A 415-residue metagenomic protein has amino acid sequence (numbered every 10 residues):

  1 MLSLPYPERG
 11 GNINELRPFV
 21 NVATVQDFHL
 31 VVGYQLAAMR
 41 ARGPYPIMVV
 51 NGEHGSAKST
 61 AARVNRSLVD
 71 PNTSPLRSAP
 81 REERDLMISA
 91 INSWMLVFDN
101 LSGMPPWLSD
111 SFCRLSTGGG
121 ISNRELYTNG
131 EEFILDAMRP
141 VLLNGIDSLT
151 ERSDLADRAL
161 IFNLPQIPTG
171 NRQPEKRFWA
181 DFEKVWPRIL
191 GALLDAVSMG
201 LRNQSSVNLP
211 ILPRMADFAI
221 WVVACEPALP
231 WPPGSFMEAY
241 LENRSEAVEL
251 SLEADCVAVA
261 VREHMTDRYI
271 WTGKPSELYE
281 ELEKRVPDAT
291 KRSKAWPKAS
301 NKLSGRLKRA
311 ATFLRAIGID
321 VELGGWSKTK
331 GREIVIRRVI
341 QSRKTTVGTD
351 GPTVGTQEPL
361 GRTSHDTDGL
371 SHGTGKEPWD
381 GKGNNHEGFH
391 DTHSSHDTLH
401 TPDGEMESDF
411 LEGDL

Functional and structural regions predicted by a protein language model:
M1-N92: P-loop NTPase catalytic core of nucleic-acid-dependent motor ATPases
D70, S109-F133: Conserved catalytic/switch belt of AAA+ P-loop NTPases
D85-S89, E125-L143: AAA+/SF3 P-loop NTPase mechanochemical coupling elements
N92-W94, G119, A137-P140, D154-A159: Short glycine-/polar-rich loops that comprise or flank the Walker A/P-loop and associated switch/sensor motifs
M95-S116, S148-D157: Conserved AAA+/SF3 P-loop NTPase catalytic/coupling segment centered on the Walker-B
L96-D99, N171-F182: Short beta-alpha connecting loops at secondary-structure transitions that line or flank enzyme active sites
M104, G200-L415: DNA transaction DNA-binding modules
E151-T169: A short helix-turn-beta junction within AAA+ P-loop NTPase domains corresponding to the substrate/partner-engaging
